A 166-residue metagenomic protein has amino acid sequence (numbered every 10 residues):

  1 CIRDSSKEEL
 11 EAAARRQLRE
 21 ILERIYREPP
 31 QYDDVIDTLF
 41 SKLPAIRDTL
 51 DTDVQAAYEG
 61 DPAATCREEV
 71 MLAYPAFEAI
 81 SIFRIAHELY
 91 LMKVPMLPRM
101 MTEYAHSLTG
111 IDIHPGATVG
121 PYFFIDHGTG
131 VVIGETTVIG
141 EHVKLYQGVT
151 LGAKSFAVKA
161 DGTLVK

Functional and structural regions predicted by a protein language model:
R3-E103: Terminal amphipathic alpha-helical/low-complexity segments used for targeting or macromolecular assembly
H87-K166: Flexible, glycine/small-residue-enriched loop-and-beta-strand segment within the central core of proteins
